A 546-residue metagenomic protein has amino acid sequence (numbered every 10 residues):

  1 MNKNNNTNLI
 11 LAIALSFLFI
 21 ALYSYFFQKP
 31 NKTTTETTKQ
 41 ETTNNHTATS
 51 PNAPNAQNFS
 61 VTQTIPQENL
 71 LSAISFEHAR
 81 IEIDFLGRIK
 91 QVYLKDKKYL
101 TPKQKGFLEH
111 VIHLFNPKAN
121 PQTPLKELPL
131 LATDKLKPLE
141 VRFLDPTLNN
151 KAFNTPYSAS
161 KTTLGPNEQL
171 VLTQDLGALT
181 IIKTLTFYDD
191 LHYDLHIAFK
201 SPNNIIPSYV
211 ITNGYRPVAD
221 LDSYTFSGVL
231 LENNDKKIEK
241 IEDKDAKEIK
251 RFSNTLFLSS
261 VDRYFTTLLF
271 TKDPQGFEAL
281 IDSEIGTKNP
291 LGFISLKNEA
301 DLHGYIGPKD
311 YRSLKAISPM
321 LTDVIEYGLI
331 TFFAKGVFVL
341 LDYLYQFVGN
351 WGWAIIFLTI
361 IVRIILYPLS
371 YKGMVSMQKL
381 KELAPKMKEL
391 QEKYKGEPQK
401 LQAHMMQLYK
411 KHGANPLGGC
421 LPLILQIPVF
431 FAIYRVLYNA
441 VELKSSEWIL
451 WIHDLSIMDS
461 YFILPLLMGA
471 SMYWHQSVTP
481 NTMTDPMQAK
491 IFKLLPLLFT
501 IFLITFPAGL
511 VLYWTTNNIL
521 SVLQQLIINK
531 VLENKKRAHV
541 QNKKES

Functional and structural regions predicted by a protein language model:
M1-T47, L195-P202, Y209-T225, D245-K250 (+2 more regions): Helix-loop-helix
N8, Q63, S72, T184-T186 (+1 more regions): Residues embedded in well-ordered secondary-structure elements
S16, Y25-I112, L172, E545-S546: Juxtamembrane extramembrane loops of integral membrane proteins
L71, S75-T322: Soluble non-transmembrane domains of integral membrane proteins
